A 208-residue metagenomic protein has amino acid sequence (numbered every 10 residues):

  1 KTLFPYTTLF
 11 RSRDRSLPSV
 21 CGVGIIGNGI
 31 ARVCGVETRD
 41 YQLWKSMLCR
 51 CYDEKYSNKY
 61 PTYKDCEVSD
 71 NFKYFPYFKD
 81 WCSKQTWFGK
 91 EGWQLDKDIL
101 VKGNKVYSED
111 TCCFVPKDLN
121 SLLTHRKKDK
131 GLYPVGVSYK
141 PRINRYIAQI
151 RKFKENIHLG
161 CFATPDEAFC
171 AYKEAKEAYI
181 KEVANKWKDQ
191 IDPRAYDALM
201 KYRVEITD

Functional and structural regions predicted by a protein language model:
K1-T2, C21-I26: Non-catalytic effector/regulatory segments
T2-L9: Short, small-residue-biased leader/transition segments that mark boundaries at the very start of proteins
F10-L17, V106-T111: BZIP DNA-binding basic region
R13-S19, L119, Y179-D208: Extended, polar beta-sheet/loop recognition surfaces of beta-rich domains that mediate binding to diverse ligands
I25, I30-R145, Q149-F153: Short, cationic Gly/His-enriched loop motifs
N71, H158-C161: A structural signal for short, well-ordered beta-strand elements
F78, V137, A148, F162-K176: An aromatic-rich alpha-helical recognition segment common to small helix-rich domains
S83, E177-I180: A general structural signal for alpha-helical elements within enzymatic catalytic domains
